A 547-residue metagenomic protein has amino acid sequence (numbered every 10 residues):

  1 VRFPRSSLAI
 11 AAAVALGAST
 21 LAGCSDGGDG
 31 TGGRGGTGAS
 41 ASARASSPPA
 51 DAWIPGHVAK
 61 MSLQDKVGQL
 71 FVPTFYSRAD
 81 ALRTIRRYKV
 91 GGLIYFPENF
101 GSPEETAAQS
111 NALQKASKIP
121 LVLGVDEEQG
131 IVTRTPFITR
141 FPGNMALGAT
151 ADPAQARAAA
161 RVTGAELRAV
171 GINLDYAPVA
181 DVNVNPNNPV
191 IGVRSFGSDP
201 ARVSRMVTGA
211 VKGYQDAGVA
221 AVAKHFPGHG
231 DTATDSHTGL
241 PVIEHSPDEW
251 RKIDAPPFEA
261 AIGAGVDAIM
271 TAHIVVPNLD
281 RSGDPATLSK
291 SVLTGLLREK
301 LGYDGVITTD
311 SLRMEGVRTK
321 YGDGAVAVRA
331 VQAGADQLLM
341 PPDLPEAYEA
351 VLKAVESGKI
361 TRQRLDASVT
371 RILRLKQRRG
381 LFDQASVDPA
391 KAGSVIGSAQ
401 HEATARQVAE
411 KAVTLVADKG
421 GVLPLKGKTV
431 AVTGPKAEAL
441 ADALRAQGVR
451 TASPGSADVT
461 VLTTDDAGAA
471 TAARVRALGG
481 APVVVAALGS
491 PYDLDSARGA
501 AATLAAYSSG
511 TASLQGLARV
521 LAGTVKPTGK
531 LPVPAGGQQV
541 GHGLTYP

Functional and structural regions predicted by a protein language model:
R2-S7, G17, L21, S25-T84 (+1 more regions): Preference for extracellular/luminal or secreted protein segments
A11-T20, D126: Bacterial N-terminal signal peptides
A43-A45, T74, Y95-F100, N144-R157 (+10 more regions): Second-shell loop/turn segments in exported
S62, T84, L93, N99-S117 (+5 more regions): Second-shell residues forming the walls of enzyme active-site clefts
L63-L70, Y88-L93, S117-L121, R168-D175 (+9 more regions): Loop/turn elements at helix/coil->beta-strand transitions in domains of secreted/extracellular proteins
Y76-D80, N99-S102, E127-V132, A180-N185 (+8 more regions): Solvent-exposed loop/turn segments at secondary-structure junctions within structured extracellular/periplasmic domains
R134-I138, Y176-N185, F226-T232, L381-P389: Flexible hinge/switch segments at interdomain interfaces of large molecular machines
A151-I172: Alpha-helical scaffold segments that flank or form the walls of functional sites
